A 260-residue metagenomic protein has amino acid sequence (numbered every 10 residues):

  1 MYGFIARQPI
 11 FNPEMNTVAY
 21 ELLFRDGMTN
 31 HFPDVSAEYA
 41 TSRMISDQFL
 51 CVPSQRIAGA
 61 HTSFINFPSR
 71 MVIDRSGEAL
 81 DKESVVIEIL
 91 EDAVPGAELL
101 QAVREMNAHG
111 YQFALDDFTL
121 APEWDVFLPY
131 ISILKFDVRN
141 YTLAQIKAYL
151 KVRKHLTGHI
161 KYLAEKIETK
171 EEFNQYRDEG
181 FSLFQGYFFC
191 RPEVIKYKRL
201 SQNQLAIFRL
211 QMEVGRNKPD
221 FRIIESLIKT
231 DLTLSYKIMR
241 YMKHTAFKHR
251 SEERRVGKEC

Functional and structural regions predicted by a protein language model:
M1-S84, E91-V94, E98, E105 (+1 more regions): Bacterial c-di-GMP phosphodiesterase EAL domain
R43, D47, A144, F208: Short, contiguous clusters of charged residues that form electrostatic/catalytic patches at enzyme active sites, used
M71, T142, M242: Glycine-rich nucleotide phosphate-binding loop and flanking beta-alpha elements of Rossmann-like dinucleotide-binding
S76-R153, I160-F189: The catalytic core of metal-dependent phosphodiesterases that act on cyclic dinucleotides
T169-K258: Conserved alpha-helical "signature site" that marks functionally important helical segments or helix/loop junctions
